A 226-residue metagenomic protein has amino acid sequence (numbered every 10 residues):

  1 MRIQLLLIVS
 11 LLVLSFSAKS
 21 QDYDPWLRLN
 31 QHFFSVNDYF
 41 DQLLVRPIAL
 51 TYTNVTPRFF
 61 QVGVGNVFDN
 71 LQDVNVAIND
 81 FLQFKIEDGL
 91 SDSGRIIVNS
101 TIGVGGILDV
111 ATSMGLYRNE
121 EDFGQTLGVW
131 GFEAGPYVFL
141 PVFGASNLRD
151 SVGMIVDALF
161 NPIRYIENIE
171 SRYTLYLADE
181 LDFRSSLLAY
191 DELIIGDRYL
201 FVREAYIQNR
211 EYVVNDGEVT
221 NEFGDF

Functional and structural regions predicted by a protein language model:
I3-L14: Sec-dependent N-terminal signal peptides
F16-S20: Sec/Tat signal peptide C-region and signal peptidase I cleavage site
Q21-D24, Q125, W130-F226: A structured, mid-to-C-terminal "fold-capping" secondary-structure block
Q21-Y23, D38-A49, Q72: Short alpha-helical hairpin
D22-S35: Short N-terminal segments immediately surrounding and downstream of signal-peptide cleavage
L43-V62: Membrane interface segments of multi-pass transport proteins and intramembrane proteases
V64-V67: Beta-rich strand-turn-strand
N70-A145: Mid-length scaffold segments of soluble, non-membrane domains
